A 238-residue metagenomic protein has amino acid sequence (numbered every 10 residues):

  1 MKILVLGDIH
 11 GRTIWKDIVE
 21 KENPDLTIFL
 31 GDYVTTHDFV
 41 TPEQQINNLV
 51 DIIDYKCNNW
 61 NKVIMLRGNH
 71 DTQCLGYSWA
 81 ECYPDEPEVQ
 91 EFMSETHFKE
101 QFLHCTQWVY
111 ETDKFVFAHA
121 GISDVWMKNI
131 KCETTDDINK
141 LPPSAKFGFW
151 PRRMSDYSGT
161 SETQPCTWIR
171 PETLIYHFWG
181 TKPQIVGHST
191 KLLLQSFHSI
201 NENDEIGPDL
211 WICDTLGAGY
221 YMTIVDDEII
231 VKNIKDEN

Functional and structural regions predicted by a protein language model:
M1-L4: Extreme N-terminal starter segment of soluble prokaryotic enzymes
L6, G11-T96: Core catalytic region of metal-dependent phosphoesterases/phosphodiesterases, especially metallo-beta-lactamase-like
L6-I9, C105-T106, E111: Structured catalytic-domain cores with a bias toward divalent-metal coordination
L6-I9, L30, L66-G68, A118-A120 (+2 more regions): Short His-Asn-centered micro-motif
H10-I14, T35-H37, H70-G76, S123-V125 (+3 more regions): Active-site environment of divalent metal-dependent phosphoester hydrolases
E20-N23, E111, Y176-G180, D204-I206: Flexible, charged surface loops at secondary-structure boundaries
P87-M93, Q107-G180: Active-site-proximal loop/helix segment associated with metal-binding centers of metalloenzymes
S196-N238: Binuclear metal-dependent phosphoesterase catalytic core
